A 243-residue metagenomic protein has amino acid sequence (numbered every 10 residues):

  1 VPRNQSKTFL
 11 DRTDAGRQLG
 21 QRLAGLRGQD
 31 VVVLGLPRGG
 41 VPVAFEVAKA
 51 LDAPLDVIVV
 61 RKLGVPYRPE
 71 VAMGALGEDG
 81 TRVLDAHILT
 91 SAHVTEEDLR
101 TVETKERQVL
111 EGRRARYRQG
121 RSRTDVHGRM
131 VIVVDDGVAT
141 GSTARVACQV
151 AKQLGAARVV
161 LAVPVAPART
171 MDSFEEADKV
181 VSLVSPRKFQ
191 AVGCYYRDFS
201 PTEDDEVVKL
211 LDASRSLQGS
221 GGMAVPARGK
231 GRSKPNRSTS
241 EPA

Functional and structural regions predicted by a protein language model:
V1-A243: PRPP-associated nucleotide enzymes
